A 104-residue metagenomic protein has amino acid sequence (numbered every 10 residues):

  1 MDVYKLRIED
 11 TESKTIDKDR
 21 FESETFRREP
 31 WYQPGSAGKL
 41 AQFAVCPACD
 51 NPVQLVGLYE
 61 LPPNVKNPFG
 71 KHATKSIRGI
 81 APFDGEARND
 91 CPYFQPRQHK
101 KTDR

Functional and structural regions predicted by a protein language model:
M1-R104: Intrinsically disordered, low-complexity linker/tail regions enriched in polar/charged residues
